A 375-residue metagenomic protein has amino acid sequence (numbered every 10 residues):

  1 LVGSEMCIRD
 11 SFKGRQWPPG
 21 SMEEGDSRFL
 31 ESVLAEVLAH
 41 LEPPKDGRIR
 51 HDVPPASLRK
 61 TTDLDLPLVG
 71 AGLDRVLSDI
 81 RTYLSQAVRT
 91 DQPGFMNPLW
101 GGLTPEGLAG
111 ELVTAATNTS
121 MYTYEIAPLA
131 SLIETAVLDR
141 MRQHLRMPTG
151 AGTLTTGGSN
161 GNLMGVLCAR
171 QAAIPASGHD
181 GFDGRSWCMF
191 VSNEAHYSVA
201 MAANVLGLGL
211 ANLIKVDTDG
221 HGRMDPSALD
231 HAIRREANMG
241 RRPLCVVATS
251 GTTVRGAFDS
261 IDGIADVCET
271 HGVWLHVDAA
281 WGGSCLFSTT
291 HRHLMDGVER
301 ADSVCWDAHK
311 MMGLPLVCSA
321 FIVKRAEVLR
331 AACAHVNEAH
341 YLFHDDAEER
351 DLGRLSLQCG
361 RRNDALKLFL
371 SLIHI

Functional and structural regions predicted by a protein language model:
L1-I8: Short, small-residue-biased leader/transition segments that mark boundaries at the very start of proteins
M6, T156-S159, H179, D183-A248 (+4 more regions): PLP-dependent aminotransferase-class I/II
R9-T149: N-terminal entrance/gating region of PLP-dependent enzymes' catalytic architecture
E134, L138, G150-D180, V199-A203: Conserved beta-loop-alpha segment that forms the PLP phosphate-binding cup at the N-terminus of a helix
T252, H271, D296-L372: Active-site C-terminal subdomain of aminotransferase-like
A257-T289: Catalytic PLP-binding core of fold-type I/II PLP enzymes
